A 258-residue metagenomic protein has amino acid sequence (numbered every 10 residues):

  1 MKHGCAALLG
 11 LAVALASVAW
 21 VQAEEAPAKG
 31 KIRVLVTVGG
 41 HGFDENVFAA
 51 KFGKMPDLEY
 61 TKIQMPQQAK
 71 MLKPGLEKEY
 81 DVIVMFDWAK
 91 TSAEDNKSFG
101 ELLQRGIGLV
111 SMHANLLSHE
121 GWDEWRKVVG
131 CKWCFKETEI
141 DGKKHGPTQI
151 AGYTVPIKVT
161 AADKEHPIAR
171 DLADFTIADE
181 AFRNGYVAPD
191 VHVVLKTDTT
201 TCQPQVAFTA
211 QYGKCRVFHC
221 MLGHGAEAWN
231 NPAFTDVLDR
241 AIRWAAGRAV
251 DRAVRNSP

Functional and structural regions predicted by a protein language model:
M1-G4: Positively charged n-region of N-terminal signal peptides that target proteins for export
A6-S17: Bacterial N-terminal signal peptides
V18-Q22: Sec/Tat signal peptide C-region and signal peptidase I cleavage site
E24-K31, Q64, T201-P204, Q211-P258: Extracellular ligand-binding/catalytic regions of CAZymes and related secreted enzymes and adhesion modules
P27, K31-T37, F43-H119: Helical hinge/lid and interdomain linker segments adjacent to catalytic or ligand-binding clefts that mediate domain
H41-G42, K90, L116-L117, T199-T201 (+2 more regions): Short, solvent-exposed loop/turn segments at secondary-structure junctions
A50, D57-E59, G146-R216: Catalytic beta-strand/loop cores that center a nucleophilic Ser/Cys/Thr and support acyl-enzyme chemistry
A89-P167: A glycine-rich, often tryptophan-bearing local segment used as a flexible ligand/cofactor-contacting loop or short
